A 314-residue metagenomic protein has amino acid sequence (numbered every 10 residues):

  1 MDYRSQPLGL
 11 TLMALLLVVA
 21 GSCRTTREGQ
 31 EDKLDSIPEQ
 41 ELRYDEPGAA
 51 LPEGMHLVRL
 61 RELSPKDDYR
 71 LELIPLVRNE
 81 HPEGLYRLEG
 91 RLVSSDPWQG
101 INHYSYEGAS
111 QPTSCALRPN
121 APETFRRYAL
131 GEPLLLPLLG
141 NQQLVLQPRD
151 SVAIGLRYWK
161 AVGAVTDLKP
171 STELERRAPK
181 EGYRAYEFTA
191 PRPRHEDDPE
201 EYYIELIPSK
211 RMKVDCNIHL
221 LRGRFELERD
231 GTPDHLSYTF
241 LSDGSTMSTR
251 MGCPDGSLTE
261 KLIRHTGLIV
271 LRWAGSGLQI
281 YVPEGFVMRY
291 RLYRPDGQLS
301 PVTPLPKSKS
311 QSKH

Functional and structural regions predicted by a protein language model:
D2-L10: Bacterial N-terminal signal peptides that target proteins for export
L10-L16: Sec-dependent N-terminal signal peptides
V19-S22: C-terminal motif of bacterial Sec signal peptides marking the signal peptidase cleavage site
R24-Q30: Bacterial lipoprotein signal-peptidase II cleavage site
D32-R87, V165-E226: N-terminal, charge-rich interaction modules
E46, M55-R59, Y69, N79 (+3 more regions): Surface-exposed, beta-sheet-biased, low-hydrophobicity segments with strongly acidic/polar composition
S64-G131, P199-L268: Mature extracytoplasmic domains of secretory-pathway proteins
L136-T166, R272-H314: C-terminal partner/receptor-binding element of secreted or periplasmic proteins
